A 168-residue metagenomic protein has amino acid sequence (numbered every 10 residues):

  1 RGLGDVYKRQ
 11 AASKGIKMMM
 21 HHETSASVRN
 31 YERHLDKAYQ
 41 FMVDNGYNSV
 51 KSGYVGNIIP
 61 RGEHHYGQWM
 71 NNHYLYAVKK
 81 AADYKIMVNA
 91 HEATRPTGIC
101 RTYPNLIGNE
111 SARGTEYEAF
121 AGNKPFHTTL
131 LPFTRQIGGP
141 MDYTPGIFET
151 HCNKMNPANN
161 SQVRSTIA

Functional and structural regions predicted by a protein language model:
R1, M19-M20, N45-G62: Short acidic catalytic loops
G2-Y7: Short, small-residue-biased leader/transition segments that mark boundaries at the very start of proteins
R9-S13, K37-F41, N72-D83: Alpha-helical scaffolding segments of alpha/beta enzyme cores, especially the outer helices of TIM-barrel or partial
A12, S25-R33, R61-N72, V78: Alpha-helix capping and helix-loop boundary segments enriched in small/acidic/polar residues
I16-Y31, V78-I99: Aromatic-lined carbohydrate-recognition surfaces of secreted/lumenal glycan-active proteins
N30-D44: Short, acidic/polar
K37-A38, Q68-W69, N105-N109: Short, hinge-like loop/turn segments at secondary-structure boundaries
I86-A168: Glycan-recognition surfaces
